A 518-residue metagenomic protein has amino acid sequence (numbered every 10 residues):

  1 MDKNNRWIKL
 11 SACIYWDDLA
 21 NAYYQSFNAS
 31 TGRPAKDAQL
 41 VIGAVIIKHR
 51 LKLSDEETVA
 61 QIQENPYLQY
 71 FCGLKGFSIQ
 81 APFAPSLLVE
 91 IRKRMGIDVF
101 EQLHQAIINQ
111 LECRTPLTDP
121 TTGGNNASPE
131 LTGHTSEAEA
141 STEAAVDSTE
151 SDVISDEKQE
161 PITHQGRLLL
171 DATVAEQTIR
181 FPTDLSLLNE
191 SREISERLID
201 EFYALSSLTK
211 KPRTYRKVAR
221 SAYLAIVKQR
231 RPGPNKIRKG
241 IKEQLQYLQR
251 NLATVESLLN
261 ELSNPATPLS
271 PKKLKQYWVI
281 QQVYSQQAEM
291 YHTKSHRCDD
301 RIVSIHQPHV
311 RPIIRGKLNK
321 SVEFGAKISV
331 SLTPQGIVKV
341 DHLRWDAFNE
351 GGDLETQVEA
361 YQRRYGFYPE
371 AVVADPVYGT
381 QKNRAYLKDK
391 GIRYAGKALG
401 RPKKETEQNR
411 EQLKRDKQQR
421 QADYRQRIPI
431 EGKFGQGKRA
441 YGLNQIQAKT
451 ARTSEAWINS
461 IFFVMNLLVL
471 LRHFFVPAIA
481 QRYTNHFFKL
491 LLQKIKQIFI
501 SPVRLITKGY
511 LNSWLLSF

Functional and structural regions predicted by a protein language model:
N5, I42-A44, T58, I62 (+9 more regions): Short, conserved catalytic/metal-binding motifs centered on acidic residues
R6-I46: Basic, short loop/linker segments at the boundary and entry of helix-turn-helix/winged-helix-like folds
T31-K36, P66, V373-Q381, G400-P402: Acidic, metal-coordinating catalytic cores used for nucleic-acid/nucleotide bond scission and strand-transfer chemistry
K75, I79-Q307: Active-site- or DNA-interface-adjacent structural scaffold in DNA-acting proteins
K273-V279, Q287-Y291, Q418-K508, S513-F518: Basic, amphipathic alpha-helical segments enriched in Lys/Arg and hydrophobic/aromatic residues
S304-K320: Flexible, glycine/threonine-enriched loop-and-boundary segments that flank and lead into catalytic domains of large
K317-Y365: Electropositive, glycine- and tryptophan-enriched low-complexity nucleic-acid-binding patches
P376-A451: Helix-centered, glycine/charged polyanion-binding patches within enzymatic domains that contact phosphate-containing
